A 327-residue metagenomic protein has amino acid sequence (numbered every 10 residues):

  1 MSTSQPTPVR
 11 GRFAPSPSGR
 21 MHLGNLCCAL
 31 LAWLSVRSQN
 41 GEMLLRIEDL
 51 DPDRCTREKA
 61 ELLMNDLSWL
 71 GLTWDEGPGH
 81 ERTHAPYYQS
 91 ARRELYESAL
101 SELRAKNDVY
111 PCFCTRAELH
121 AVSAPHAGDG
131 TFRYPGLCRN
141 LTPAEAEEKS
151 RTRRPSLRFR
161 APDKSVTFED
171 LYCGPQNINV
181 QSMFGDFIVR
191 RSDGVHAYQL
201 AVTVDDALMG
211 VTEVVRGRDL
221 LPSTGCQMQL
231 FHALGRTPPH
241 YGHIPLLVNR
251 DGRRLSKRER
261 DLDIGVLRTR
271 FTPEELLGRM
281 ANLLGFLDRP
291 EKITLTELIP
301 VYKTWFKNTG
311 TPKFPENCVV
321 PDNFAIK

Functional and structural regions predicted by a protein language model:
M1-R20, S38-M43, L70, E147-E148 (+2 more regions): Non-catalytic terminal extensions that flank enzyme cores
S2-S123, A127, R218-D219, S223-R236 (+1 more regions): N-terminal Rossmann-like or analogous alpha/beta NTP/dinucleotide-binding catalytic cores that position adenine
H22, A85-S90, R151-R153, Q199-V204 (+4 more regions): Noncatalytic linker/hinge segments flanking ATPase motor cores
E48, G79, H243, L267-R268: Sparse recognition of residues in long alpha-helices and their boundaries
D51-E61, N249-D251, P300-T309: Short, mixed-charge aromatic SLiMs
A60, R93, E97, R116-L119 (+6 more regions): Alpha-helix initiation and N-capping motif
P78-R93, P111-H126, E148-F159, E274-R289 (+1 more regions): Hydrophobic transmembrane alpha-helix bundles
A117-S256, D263-L267, V319-K327: Active-site cores that bind ATP or allylic diphosphates and position pyrophosphate for catalysis
